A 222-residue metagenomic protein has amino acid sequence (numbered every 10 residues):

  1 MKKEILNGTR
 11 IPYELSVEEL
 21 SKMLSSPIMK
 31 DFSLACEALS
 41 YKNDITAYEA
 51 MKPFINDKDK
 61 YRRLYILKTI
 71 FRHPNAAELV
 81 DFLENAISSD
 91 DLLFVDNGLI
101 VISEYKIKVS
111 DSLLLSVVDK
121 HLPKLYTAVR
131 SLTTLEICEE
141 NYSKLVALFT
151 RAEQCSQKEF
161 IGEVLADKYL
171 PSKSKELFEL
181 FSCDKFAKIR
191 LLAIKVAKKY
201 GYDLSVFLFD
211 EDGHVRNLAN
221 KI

Functional and structural regions predicted by a protein language model:
M1-Y13, K22, K30-D44, E49-P53 (+10 more regions): Structural detector for internal amphipathic alpha-helices that build alpha-solenoid repeat scaffolds
E19-P27, A50-K58, F82-D90, L113-H121 (+3 more regions): Alpha-solenoid HEAT/Armadillo-like helical repeat scaffolds in large eukaryotic proteins
